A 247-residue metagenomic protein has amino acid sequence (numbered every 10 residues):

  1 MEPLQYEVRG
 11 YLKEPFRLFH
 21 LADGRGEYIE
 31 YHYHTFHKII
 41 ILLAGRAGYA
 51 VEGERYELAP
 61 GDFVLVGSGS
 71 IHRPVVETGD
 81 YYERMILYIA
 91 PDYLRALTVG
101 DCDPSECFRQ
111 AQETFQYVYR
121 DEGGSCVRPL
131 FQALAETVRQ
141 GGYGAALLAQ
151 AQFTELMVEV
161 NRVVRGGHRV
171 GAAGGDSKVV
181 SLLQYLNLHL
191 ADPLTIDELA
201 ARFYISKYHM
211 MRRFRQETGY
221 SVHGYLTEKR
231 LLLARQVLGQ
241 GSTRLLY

Functional and structural regions predicted by a protein language model:
M1-A22, S68-R139, M157-G166: A hydrophobic/aromatic-rich effector-binding and dimerization subdomain of bacterial HTH-type transcriptional regulators
E7, D23-H34: Short beta-strand/loop turn elements enriched in aromatics
H32-Y49, L65: Short, conserved beta-strand element in jelly-roll/cupin
L43, R128-G142, L183, N187-L190 (+1 more regions): Regular secondary-structure segments
R46-G48, R55, I71, Y93: Structural motif
G53-S68: Short acidic-glycine-tyrosine-enriched beta hairpin
E122-S125, V138-E155, A173-D176: All-alpha amphipathic helical-bundle segments outside canonical DNA-binding/catalytic cores that form hydrophobic
Q184, L188, P193-E198, I205 (+1 more regions): Terminal helix-turn-helix DNA-binding modules in bacterial transcription factors
